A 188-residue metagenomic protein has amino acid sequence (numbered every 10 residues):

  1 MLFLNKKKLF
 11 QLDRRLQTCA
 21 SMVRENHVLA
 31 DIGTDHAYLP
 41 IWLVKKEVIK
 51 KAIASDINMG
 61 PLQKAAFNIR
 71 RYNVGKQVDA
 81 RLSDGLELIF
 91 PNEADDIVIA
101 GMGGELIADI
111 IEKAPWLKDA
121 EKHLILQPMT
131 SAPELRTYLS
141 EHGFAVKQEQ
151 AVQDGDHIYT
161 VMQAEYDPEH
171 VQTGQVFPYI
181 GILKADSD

Functional and structural regions predicted by a protein language model:
M1-H27, I41: S-adenosyl-L-methionine
L2-L12, E105-D188: Class I S-adenosyl-L-methionine
T18-E25, L88-P91, W116-L117: Glycine-rich helix-loop-beta junction characteristic of Rossmann-like nucleotide cofactor-binding loops
N26-D35: Conserved class I S-adenosyl-L-methionine
H36-I49: Conserved SAM-binding loop of SAM-dependent methyltransferases across substrates and taxa, primarily the Class I
K51-D56: Conserved SAM-binding motif I beta-strand of class I
M59, Q63-N92: S-adenosyl-L-methionine
A94-G101: Short SAM/SAH-binding signature in class I
